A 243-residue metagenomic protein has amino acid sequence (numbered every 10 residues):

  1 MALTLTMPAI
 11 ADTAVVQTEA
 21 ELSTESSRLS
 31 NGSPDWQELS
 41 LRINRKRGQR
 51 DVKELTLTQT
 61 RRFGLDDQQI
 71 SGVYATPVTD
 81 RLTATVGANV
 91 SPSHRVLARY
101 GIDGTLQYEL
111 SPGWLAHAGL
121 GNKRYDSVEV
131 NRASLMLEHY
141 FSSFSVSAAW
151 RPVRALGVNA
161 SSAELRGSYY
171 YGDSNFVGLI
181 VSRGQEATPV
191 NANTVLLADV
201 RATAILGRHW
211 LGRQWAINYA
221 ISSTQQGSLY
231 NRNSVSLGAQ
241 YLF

Functional and structural regions predicted by a protein language model:
T6-P8: N-terminal signal peptide c-region/cleavage motif recognized by signal peptidases
A11-S71, A75-R81, R99, T188 (+1 more regions): Outer-membrane beta-barrel initiation region
T18, G48-L55, D80-V86, P112-A118 (+3 more regions): Repeated loop/turn-to-beta-strand initiation elements of outer-membrane beta-barrel proteins
T18, Q37-L41, Q68-G72, A88 (+8 more regions): Hydrophobic, lipid-facing positions within transmembrane beta-strands of outer-membrane proteins
A20-S26, L55-Q59, V86-V90, I102-G104 (+6 more regions): Transmembrane beta-barrel strands of outer-membrane/channel proteins
S27-Q37, T60-Q68, V90-Y100, N122-N131 (+3 more regions): Solvent-exposed loop/turn segments connecting transmembrane beta-strands in outer-membrane beta-barrel proteins
I43-R45, T76, Y108, E138-H139 (+4 more regions): Residue-level signature of outer-membrane beta-barrel architecture
P92-H94, R166-S168, S174-A216, A220: Outer membrane beta-barrel transmembrane domains
